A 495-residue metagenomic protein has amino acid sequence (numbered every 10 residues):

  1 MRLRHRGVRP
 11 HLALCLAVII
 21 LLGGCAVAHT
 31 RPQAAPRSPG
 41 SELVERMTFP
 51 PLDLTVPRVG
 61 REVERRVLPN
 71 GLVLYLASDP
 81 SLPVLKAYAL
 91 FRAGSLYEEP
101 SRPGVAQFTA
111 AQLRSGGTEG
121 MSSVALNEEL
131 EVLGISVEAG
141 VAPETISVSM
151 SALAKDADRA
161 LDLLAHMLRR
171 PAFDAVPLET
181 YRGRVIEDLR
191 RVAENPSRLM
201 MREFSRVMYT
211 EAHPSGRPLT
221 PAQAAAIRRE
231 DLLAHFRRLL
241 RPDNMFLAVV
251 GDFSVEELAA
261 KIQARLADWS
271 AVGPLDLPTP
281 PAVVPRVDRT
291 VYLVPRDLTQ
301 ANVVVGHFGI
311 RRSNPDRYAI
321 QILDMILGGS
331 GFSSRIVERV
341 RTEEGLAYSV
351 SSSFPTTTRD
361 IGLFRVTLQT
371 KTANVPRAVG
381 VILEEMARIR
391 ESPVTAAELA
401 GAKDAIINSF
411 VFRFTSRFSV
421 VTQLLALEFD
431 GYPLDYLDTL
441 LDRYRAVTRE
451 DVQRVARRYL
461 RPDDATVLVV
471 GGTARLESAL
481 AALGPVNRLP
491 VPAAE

Functional and structural regions predicted by a protein language model:
L22-G24: C-terminal motif of bacterial Sec signal peptides marking the signal peptidase cleavage site
A26, S115-M121, S151-R182, S330-G331 (+4 more regions): M16/insulysin-pitrilysin zinc metalloprotease superfamily fold
V27-V44, P51, M121, A125-H235 (+3 more regions): Acidic/histidine-enriched segments that form metal/cofactor-coordinating and catalytic pocket/exosite environments
A35-F49, E211, S215-R217, F246-R311 (+1 more regions): An aromatic/glycine/proline-enriched structural segment found at the starts of mature extracellular/organellar domains
L43-R66, D188, S205-M245, L277-A282 (+2 more regions): Histidine-acidic residue clusters that define the catalytic metal-binding segment of zinc metallopeptidase domains
K86-S151, E194, P214-P218, G331-L346 (+1 more regions): M16/MPP (pitrilysin/insulinase) zinc-metallopeptidase core fold and M16-derived inactive scaffolds
R184-E203, P281-A301, E338-A347, S392-R443: Short acidic/His-enriched helical or mixed secondary-structure segments at domain edges of catalytic enzymes and some
S197, R202, R229-R265, D463-T466: Non-catalytic, conformational "gating/processing" segments within enzyme and secreted inhibitor domains
